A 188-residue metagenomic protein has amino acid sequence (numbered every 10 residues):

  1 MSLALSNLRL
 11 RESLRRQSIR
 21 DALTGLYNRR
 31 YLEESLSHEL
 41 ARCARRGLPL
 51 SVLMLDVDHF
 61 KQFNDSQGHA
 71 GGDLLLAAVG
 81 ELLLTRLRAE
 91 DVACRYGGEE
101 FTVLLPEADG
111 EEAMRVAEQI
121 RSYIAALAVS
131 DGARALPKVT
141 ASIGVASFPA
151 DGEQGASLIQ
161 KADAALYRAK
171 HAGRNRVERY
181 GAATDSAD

Functional and structural regions predicted by a protein language model:
M1-N7: Interdomain signal-transducing alpha-helices
E12-E34, L55-G68, A77: Conserved nucleotide-binding and Mg2+-coordinating catalytic segments in signaling enzymes
R15-R16, R29-P49, F63, G80-R88 (+1 more regions): Short regulatory alpha-helical coupling segments that immediately precede and/or link into cyclic nucleotide signaling
R42, T85-E90, S122-A135, S147 (+1 more regions): Short catalytic/binding micro-motifs of nucleotide second-messenger systems
L75, R88, T102-S122, L158: Short helix/loop segment flanking the catalytic signature motif in cyclic-nucleotide metabolism enzymes
G80-E81, E112-S130, K161-D163: Alpha-helical scaffold within the catalytic cores of cyclic-nucleotide enzymes
V92-R95: A short pre-motif secondary-structure segment
M114-A117, F148-D188: Catalytic-core segments of nucleotide cyclases and related cyclic-nucleotide turnover enzymes
